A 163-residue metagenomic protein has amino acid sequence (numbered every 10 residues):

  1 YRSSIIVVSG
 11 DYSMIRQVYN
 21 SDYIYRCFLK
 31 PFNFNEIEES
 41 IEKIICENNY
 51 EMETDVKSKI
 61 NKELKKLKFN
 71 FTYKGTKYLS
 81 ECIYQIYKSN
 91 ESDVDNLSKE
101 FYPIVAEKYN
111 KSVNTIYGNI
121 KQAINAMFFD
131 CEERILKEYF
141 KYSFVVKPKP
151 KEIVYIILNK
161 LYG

Functional and structural regions predicted by a protein language model:
Y1-R2, Y23: Short loop/turn motifs at secondary-structure junctions
R2-S13, F28: A short, hydrophobic beta-strand element within the central beta-sheet of small alpha/beta folds
I5-I6, I41, E107, I116: Hydrophobic aliphatic residue packing
M14-I15, E36: Short gly/pro/ser/thr-enriched loop/turn and capping motifs at secondary-structure boundaries
V18: Nucleotide/phosphate-binding catalytic cleft detector across ATP-hydrolyzing and phosphate-transferring enzymes
S21-Y23, E36-N49: Receiver (REC) domain switch/output surface
F32-N33: Receiver (REC) domain switch/active-site region of two-component response regulators
M52-G163: C-terminal output/effector regions of signal-responsive regulators
